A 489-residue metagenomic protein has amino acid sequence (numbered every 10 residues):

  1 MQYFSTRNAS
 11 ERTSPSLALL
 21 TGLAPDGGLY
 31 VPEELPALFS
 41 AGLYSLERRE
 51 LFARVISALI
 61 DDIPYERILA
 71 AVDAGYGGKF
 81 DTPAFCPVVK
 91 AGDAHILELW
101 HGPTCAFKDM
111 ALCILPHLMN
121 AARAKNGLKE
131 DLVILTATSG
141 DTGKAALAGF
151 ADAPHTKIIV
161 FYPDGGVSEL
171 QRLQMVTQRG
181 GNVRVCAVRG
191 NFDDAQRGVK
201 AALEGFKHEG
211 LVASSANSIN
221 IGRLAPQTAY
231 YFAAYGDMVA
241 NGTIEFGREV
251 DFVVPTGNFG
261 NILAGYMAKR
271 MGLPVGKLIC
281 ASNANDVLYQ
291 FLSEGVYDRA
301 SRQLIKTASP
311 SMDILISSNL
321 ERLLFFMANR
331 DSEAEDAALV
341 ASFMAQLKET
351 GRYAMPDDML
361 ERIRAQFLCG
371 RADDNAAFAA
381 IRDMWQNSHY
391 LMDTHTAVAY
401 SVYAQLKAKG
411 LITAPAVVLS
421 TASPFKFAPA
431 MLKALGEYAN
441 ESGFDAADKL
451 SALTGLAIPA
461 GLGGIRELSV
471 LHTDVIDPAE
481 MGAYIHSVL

Functional and structural regions predicted by a protein language model:
M1-L489: PLP-dependent amino-acid enzyme catalytic core
